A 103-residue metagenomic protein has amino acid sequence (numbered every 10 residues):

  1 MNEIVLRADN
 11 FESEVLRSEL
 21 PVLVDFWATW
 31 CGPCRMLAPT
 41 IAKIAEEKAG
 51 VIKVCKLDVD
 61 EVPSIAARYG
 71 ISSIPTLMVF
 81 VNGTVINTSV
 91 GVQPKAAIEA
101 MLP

Functional and structural regions predicted by a protein language model:
N2, R7, W27, K53-C55: Conserved Rossmann-like nucleotide-binding pocket used by diverse enzymes that bind dinucleotide cofactors
E3-V22, P63: A short beta-strand-turn-helix
E19-L20, F26-W30, S73: Short pre-active-site segment immediately N-terminal to redox-active cysteine/selenocysteine motifs in thiol-based
E19-P21, M36-L57: Conserved helix-turn-beta segment immediately C-terminal to the redox Cys motif in thioredoxin-like folds
F26-T40: Conserved redox-active cysteine motifs that mediate thiol-disulfide chemistry, especially di-cysteine Cys-X(1-2)-Cys
V59-A67: Structural microenvironment flanking redox-active thiols in thiol-disulfide oxidoreductases
S73, M78-P103: Non-catalytic, surface beta->alpha helical segment in thiol-disulfide oxidoreductase systems
